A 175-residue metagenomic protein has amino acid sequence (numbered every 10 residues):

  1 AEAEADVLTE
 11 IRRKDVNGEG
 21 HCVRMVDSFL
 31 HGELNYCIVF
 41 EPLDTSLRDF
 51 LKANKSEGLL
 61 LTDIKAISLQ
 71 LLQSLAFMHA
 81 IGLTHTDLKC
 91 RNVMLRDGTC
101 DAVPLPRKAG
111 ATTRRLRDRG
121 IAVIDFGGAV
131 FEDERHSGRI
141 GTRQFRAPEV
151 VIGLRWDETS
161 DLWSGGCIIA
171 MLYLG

Functional and structural regions predicted by a protein language model:
A1-G20: The N-lobe alphaC helix and its flanking beta3-alphaC-beta4 segment of protein kinase-like domains, centered on
D15, C22-Y36, D44: Short beta-strand micro-motifs within the conserved protein kinase catalytic domain, predominantly in the N-lobe
P42-A53: Structural motif in protein kinase domains
I67-S68: Activation segment signature within eukaryotic-like protein kinase domains
M78-R96, D101-T113: Catalytic-loop of the protein kinase fold
H136-G153: Conserved activation segment of eukaryotic-like protein kinases, specifically the C-terminal portion of the activation
D161: Conserved catalytic-loop aspartate of Hanks-type protein kinases
